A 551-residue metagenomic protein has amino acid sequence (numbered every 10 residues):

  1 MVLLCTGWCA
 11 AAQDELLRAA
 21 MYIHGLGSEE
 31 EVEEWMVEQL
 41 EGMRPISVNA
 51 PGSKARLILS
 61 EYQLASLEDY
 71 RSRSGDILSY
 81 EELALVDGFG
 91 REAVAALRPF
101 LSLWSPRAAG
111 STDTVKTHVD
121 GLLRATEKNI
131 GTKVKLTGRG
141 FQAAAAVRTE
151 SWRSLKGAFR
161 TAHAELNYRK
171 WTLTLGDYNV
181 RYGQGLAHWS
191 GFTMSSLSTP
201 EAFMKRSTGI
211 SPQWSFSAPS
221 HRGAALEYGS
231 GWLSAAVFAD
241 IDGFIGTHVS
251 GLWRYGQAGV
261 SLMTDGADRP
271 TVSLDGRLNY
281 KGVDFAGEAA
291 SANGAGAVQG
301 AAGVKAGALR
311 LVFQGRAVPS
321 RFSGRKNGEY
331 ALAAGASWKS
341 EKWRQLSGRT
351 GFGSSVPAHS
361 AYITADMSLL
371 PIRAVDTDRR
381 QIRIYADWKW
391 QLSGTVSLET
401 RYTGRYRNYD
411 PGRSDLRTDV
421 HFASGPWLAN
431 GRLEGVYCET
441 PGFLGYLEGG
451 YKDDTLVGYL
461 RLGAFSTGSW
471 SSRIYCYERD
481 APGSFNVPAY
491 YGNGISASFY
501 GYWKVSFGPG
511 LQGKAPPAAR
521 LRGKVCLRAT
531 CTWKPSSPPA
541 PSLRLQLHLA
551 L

Functional and structural regions predicted by a protein language model:
M1-G7: Bacterial N-terminal signal peptides
A11-H163, D177, R181: Compositionally biased linear targeting/interaction segments
I58-S60, T114, K128-T174, N179-R181 (+10 more regions): Transmembrane beta-barrel domains of Gram-negative outer membranes and organellar outer membranes
R107-K116, H188, F352-S355, A515-A519: Short boundary motifs at domain starts and secondary-structure transition points
S154-A235, G315-R321, L444, V457-S471: Outer membrane beta-barrel
L173-G176, A236-F238, H248, G259 (+1 more regions): A structural signal for short, well-ordered beta-strand segments and their strand-loop junctions that often border
S220-R222, A235, A239-W253, L262-T264: Hydrophobic, small-residue-rich alpha-helical packing segments that form membrane-like cores
A267-L274, L278-L551: Exposed, low-structure sequence patches enriched in small/polar residues
